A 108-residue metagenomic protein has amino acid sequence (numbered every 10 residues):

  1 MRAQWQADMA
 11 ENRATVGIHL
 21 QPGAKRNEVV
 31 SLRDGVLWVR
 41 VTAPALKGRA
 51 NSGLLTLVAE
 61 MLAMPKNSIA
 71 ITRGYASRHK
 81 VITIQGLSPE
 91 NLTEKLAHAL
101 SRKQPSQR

Functional and structural regions predicted by a protein language model:
M1-T56, A63-M64, A70-Y75, V81-R108: Contiguous, often N-terminal, cationic amphipathic patches that form binding interfaces
